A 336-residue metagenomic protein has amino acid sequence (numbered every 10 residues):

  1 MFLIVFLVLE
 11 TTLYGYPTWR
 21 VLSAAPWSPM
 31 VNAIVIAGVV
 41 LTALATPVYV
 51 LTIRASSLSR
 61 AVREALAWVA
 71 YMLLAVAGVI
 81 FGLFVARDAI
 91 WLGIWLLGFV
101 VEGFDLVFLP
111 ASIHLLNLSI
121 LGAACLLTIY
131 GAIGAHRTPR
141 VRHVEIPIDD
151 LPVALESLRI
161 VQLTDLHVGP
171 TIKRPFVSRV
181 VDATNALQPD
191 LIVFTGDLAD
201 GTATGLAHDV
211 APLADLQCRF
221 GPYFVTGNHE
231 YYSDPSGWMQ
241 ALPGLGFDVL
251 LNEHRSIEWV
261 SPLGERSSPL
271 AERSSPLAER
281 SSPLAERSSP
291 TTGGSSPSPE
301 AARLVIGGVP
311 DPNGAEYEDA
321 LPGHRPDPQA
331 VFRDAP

Functional and structural regions predicted by a protein language model:
M1-R137: Non-catalytic terminal accessory segments
R142, P147-L270, L277, P283-L284 (+1 more regions): Soluble catalytic domains of enzymes that build or remodel membrane lipids, polysaccharides, and related
